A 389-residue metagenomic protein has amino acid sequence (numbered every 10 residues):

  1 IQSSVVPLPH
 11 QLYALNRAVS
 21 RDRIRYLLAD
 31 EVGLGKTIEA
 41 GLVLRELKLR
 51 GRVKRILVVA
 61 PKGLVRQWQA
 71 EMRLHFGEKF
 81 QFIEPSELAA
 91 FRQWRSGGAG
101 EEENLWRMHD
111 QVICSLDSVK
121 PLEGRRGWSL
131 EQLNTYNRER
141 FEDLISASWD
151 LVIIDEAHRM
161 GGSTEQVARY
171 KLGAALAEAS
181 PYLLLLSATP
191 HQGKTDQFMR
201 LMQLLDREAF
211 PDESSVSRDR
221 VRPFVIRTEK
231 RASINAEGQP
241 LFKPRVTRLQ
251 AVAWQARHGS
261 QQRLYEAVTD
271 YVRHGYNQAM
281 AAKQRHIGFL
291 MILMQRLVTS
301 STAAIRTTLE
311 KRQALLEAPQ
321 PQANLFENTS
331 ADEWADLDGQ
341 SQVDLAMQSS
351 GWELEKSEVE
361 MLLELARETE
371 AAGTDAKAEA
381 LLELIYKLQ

Functional and structural regions predicted by a protein language model:
I1-N16, R23, T37, R45-K171 (+2 more regions): SF2 helicase/translocase NTPase motor core, specifically the RecA-like lobe 1 inter-motif segment between Walker
A29, V59, S187: Residues at the beta-strand->loop junction immediately N-terminal to the Walker
E31-V32, D117, E156-H158, A188-P190: Conserved Walker B
K36-T37, K194: Conserved lysine of the Walker
E39, V43, Q197, A380: Hydrophobic positions on the alpha1 helix immediately C-terminal to the Walker A/P-loop
A179-Q192: Conserved helicase ATPase motor motifs in RecA-like P-loop NTPase domains
L184, M199-Q203, F210, A232-M361: Inter-lobe connector of SF1/SF2 helicase motors
A372-Q389: Conserved interdomain hinge at the start of the Helicase C-terminal
